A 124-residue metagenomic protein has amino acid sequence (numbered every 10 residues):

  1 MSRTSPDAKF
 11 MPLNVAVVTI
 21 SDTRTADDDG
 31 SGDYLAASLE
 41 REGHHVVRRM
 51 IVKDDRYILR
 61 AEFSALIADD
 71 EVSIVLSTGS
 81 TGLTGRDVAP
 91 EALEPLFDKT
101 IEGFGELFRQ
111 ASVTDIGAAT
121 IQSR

Functional and structural regions predicted by a protein language model:
M1-R124: Non-catalytic beta/alpha edge segments that cap or flank active sites
